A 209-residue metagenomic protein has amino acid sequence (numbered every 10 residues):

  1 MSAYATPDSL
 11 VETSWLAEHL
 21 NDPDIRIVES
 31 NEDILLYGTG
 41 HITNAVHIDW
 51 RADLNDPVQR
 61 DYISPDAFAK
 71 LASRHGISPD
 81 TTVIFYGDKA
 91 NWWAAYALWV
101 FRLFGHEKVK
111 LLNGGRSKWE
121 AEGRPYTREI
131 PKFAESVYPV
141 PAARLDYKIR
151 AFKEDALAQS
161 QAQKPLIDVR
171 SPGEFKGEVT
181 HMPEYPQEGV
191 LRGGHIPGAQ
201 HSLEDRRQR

Functional and structural regions predicted by a protein language model:
M1-R209: Cytosolic catalytic domains that perform sulfur/thiol-centered chemistry
